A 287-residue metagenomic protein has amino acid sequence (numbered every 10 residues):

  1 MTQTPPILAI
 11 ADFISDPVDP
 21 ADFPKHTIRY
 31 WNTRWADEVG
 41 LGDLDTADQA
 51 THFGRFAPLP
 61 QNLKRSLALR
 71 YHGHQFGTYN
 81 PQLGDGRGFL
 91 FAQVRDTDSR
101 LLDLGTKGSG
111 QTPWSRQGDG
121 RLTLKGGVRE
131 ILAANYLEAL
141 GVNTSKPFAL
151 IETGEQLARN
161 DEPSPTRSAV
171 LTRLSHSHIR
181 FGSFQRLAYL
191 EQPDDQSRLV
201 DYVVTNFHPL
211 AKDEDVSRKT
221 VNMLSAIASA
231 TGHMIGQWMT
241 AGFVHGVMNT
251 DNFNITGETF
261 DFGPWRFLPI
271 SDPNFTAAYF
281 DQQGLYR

Functional and structural regions predicted by a protein language model:
M1-W35, G42-L44, F53: N-terminal accessory/targeting segments that precede structured cores
P5-A11, L102-P113, V200, V204 (+1 more regions): Active-site-adjacent bridging/hinge elements
P17-V18, W114-G120, L210-V221, D281-R287: Glycine- and acidic
K25-I28, R34-D45, R55-D215, H233-M234 (+1 more regions): Conserved ATP-binding subdomain of kinase catalytic cores across diverse folds
N160, P165-S168, T240-H245, N249-R287: Catalytic activation segment of kinase domains across protein kinase-like and atypical kinase folds
Q196, T220, L224-A228: Hydrophobic packing residues in well-ordered alpha-helices of helical domains and bundles
I227-W238: Phosphate/ATP-binding catalytic cores across multiple sugar-kinase/actin-like superfamilies, primarily ASKHA
